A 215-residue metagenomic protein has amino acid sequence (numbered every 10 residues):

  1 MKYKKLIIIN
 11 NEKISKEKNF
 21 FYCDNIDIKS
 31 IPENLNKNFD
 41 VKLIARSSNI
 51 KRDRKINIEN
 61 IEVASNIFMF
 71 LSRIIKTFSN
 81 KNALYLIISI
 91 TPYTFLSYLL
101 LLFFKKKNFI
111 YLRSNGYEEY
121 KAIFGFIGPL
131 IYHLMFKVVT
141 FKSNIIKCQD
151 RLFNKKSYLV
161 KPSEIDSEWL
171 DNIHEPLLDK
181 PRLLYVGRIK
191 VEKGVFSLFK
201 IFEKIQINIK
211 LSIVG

Functional and structural regions predicted by a protein language model:
M1-I50, E203: N-terminal subdomain of nucleotide-sugar transferases
K13-I14, V186-K190: Short donor-sugar binding/catalytic loops of nucleotide-sugar-dependent glycosyltransferases, especially enzymes
C23-I26, G116-F136: Nucleotide-sugar donor phosphate/pyrophosphate-binding loop at the beta->alpha transition of glycosyltransferases
I26, P181, R188-K204: A conserved mid-protein helix/loop that constitutes part of the nucleotide-sugar donor-binding site
S30-E33, L99, F103, F126-I145: Membrane-proximal helix-turn-helix segments that form the acceptor-binding/catalytic region of lipid-linked
L35, V186, L211-G215: Glycosyltransferase donor-sugar binding loop
S47, E119, L130-I173: A short, active-site helix/loop in glycosyltransferases that binds the activated sugar's phosphate group
Y85-K106, I110-Y117: An aromatic- and histidine-rich active-site surface loop
